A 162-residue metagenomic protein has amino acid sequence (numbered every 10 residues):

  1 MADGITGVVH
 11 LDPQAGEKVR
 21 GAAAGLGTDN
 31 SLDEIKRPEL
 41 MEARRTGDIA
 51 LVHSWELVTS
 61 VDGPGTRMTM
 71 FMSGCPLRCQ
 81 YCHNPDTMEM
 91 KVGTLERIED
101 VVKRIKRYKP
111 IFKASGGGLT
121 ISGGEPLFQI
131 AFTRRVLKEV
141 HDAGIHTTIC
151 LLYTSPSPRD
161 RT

Functional and structural regions predicted by a protein language model:
A2-F71, Q80-V92, R107-S115: N-terminal [4Fe-4S]-dependent radical SAM core
L77: N-terminal glycine-rich anion-binding loops that anchor highly charged ligand groups
T87-R97, G123-A131: Conserved non-cysteine loop/helix-boundary elements of the Radical SAM core domain that shape
E96-Y108: Short microdomains enriched in Cys/His and/or Lys/Arg
P110-A143, S155: Conserved glycine-rich "GG(E/T)P / GGGxP" loop and the immediately following alpha-helix in the radical SAM core
A143-L151: Short beta-strand/loop segments at the ligand-binding rim of alpha/beta enzyme cores
Y153-T162: Single conserved hydrophobic/aromatic residue that forms the stacking wall/gate of nucleotide- or nucleobase-binding
